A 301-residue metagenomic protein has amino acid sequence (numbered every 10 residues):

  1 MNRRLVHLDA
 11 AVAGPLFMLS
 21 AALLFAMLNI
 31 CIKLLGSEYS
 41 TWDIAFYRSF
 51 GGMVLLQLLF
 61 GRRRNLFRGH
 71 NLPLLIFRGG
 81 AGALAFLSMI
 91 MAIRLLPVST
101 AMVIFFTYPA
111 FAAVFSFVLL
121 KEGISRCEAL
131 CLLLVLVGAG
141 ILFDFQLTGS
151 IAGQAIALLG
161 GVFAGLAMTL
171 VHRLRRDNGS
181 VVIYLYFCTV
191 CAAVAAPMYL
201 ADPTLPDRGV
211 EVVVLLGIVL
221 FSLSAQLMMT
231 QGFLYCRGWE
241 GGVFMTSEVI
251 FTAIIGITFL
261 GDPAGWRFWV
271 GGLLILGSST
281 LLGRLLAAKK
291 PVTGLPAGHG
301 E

Functional and structural regions predicted by a protein language model:
R3-V6, M53-N71, A81, V137-G149 (+2 more regions): Membrane-interface helix-cap regions at the ends of transmembrane helices in multi-pass membrane proteins
L5, T246-E301: C-terminal-most transmembrane helix of multi-pass membrane proteins
V12-A21, F60-I90, I151-V162, Y199 (+2 more regions): Loop-to-transmembrane-helix transition segments
A26-Y39, I44-Y47, L87-V98, I104 (+2 more regions): Juxtamembrane C-cap of transmembrane helices in multi-pass membrane transport proteins
I30-K33, L56, Q146-D207, V214 (+2 more regions): Transmembrane alpha-helical segments that form core, pore/gating elements of small-molecule transporters/exporters
R64, M91, P109-L130, I250-W269: C-terminal transmembrane-helix exit sites in multi-pass transporters
M102-T107, L174-T189, Q226-T258: Helix-helix packing/entry segments at the starts of transmembrane helices
C127-D144, A164, R267-L286: Hydrophobic transmembrane alpha-helices of multi-pass small-molecule transport proteins
